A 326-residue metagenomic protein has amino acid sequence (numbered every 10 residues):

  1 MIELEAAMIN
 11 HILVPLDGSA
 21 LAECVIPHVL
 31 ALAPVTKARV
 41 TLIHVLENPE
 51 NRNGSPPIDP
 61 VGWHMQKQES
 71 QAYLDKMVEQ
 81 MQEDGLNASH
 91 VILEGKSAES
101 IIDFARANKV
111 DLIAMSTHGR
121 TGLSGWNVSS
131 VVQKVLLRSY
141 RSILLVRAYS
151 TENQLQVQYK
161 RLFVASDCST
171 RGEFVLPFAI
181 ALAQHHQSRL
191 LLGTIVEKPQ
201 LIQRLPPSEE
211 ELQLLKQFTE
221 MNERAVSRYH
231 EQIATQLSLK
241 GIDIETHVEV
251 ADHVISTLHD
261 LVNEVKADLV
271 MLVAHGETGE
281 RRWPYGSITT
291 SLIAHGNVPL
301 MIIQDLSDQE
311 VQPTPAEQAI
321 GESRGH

Functional and structural regions predicted by a protein language model:
M1-M8, G62, E79-I113, T235-V270 (+1 more regions): Structural beta-alpha unit
I2-D59, K160-K216, A234-H247, A267 (+3 more regions): Small/aliphatic-rich secondary-structure junction motif
V14, L32, V40-L42, Y73-L74 (+9 more regions): Short, structured motif recognition centered on aromatic/hydrophobic residues
N53-G54, W126, Q156-V157, V175 (+4 more regions): Short, well-ordered secondary-structure micro-motifs
D59-A72, L212-R228: A short acidic, glycine-rich active-site loop that binds or catalyzes chemistry on phosphate/adenosine moieties
D84, I92-E94, D103-V110, A114 (+3 more regions): Hydrophobic, ordered structural segments
S116-K134, L269-H295, Q309-V311: Glycine-rich, Arg-bearing micro-motifs that act as flexible, cationic patches
S150-K160: Intrinsically disordered, low-complexity Ser/Thr-rich linker and spacer segments in cell-wall-related proteins
